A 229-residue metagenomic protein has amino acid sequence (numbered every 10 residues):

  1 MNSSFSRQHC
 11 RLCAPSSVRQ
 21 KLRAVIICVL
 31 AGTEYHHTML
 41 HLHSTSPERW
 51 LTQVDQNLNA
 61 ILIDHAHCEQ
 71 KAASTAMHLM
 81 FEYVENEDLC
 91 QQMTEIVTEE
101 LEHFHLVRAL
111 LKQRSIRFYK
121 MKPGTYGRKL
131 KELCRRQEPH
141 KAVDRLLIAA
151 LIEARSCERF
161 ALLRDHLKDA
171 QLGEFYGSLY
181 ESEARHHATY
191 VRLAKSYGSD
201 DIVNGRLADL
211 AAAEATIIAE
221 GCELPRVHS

Functional and structural regions predicted by a protein language model:
M1, C10-R11, Y35: Short, low-complexity segments with poor structural confidence in diverse proteins
S3-S6, I27-C28: Residues marking helix boundaries in flexible regions
H9, L22: Cationic, low-complexity basic patches in intrinsically disordered or flexible, solvent-exposed regions
C10-C13, C28: Cysteine-centered motifs
V25-T38: Short, Lys/Arg-enriched N-terminal segments with co-localized hydrophobic residues within the first ~10-30 amino acids
T38-S229: Non-heme di-metal
